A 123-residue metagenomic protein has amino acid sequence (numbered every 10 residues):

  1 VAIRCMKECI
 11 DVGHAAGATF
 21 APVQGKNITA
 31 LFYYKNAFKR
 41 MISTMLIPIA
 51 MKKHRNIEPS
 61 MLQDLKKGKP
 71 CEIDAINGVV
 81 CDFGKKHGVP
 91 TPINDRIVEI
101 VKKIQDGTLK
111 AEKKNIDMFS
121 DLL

Functional and structural regions predicted by a protein language model:
I3-L123: NAD(P)-dependent Rossmann-like dehydrogenase/reductase catalytic/cofactor-binding core
